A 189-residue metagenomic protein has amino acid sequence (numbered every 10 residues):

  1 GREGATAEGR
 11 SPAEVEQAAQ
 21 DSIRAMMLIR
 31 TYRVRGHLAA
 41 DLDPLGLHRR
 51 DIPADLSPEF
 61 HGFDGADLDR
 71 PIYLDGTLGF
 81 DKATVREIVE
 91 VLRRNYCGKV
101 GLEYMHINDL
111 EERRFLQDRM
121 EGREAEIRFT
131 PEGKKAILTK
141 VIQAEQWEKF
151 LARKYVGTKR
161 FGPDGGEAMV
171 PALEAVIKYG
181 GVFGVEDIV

Functional and structural regions predicted by a protein language model:
G1-M169: Extended, charge-enriched "interface" segments that sit outside catalytic cores
T31-Y32, D187-V189: Residue-level signal for helical boundary/lining positions with a hydrophobic bias
H37, V185-I188: Beta-sheet entry/capping signal
P171-E186: A short acidic-Thr-Gly-centered motif at the start of a beta-strand
